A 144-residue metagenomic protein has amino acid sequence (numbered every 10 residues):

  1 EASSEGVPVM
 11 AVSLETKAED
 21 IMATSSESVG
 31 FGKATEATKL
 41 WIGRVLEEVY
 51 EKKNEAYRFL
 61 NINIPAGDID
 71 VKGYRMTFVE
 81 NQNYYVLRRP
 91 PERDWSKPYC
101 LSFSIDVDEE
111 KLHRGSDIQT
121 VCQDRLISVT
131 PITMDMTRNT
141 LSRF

Functional and structural regions predicted by a protein language model:
S3-M10, R44-N54: Secondary-structure boundary elements
S3-S26, G30: Glycine-rich phosphate/pyrophosphate-binding loops and their adjacent beta-strand/loop elements at enzyme active sites
M22-A23, V29-E48: Short acidic/Ser/Thr-enriched loop-to-helix initiation segments
V29, L46-F144: C-terminal accessory domains and tails appended to enzymatic cores
